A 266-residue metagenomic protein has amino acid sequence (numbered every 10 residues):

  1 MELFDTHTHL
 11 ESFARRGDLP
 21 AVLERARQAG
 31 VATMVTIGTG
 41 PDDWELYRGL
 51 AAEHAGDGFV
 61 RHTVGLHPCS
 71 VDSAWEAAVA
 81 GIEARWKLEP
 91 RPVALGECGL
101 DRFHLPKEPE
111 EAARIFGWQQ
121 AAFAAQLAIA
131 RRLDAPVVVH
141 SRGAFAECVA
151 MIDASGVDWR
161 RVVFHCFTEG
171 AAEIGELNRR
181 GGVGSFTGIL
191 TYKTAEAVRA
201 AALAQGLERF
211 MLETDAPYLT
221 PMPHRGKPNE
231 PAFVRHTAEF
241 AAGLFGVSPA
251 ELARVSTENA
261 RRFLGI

Functional and structural regions predicted by a protein language model:
M1-I266: Mid-domain alpha/beta scaffold segments of enzyme catalytic cores
